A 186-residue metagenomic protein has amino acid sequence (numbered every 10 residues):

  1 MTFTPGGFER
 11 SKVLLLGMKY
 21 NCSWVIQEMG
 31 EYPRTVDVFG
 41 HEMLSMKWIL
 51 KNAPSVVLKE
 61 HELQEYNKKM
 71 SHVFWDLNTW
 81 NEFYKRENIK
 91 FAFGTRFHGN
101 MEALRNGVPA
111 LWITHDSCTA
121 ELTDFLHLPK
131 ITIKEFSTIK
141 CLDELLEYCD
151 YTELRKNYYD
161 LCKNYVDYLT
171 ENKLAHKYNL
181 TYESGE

Functional and structural regions predicted by a protein language model:
M1-E186: Active-site anion-handling motifs in enzyme catalytic cores
